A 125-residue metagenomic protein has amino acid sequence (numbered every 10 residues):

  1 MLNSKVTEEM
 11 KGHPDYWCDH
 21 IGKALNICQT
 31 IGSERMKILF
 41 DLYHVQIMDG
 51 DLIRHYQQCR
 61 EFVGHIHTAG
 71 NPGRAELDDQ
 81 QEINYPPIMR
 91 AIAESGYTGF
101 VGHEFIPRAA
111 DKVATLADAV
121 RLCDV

Functional and structural regions predicted by a protein language model:
M1-S4, G102: Short beta-strand segments at enzyme active-site cores
N3-V6, R35: Asparagine-centered polar/low-complexity signal
K5-Y16: Surface-exposed cleft-lining segments at the edges of enzyme active sites
C18-V125: Histidine-acidic metal/acid-base catalytic patches
